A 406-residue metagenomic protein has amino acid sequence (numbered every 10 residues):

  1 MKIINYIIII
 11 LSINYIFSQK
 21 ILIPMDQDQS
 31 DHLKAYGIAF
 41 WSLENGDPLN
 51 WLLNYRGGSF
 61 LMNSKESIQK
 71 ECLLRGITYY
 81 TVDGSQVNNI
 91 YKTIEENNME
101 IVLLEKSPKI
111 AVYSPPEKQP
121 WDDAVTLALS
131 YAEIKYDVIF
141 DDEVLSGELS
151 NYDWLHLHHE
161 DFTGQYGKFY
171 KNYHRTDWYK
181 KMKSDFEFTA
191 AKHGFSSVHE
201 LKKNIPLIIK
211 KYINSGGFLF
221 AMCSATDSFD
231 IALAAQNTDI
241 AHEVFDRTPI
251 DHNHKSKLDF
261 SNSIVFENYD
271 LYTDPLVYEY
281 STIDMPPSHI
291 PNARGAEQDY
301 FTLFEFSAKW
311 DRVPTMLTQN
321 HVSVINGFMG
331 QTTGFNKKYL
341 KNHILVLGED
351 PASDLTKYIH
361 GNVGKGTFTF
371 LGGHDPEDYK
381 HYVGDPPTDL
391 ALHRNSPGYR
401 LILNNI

Functional and structural regions predicted by a protein language model:
I3-I16: Sec-dependent N-terminal signal peptides
S18-D123: Hydrophobic targeting/anchoring helices
Q19-P24, S30-L61, K337-I406: Extracellular ligand-binding/catalytic regions of CAZymes and related secreted enzymes and adhesion modules
K20-I21, D26-S30, L61, K65-K70 (+2 more regions): Helical hinge/lid and interdomain linker segments adjacent to catalytic or ligand-binding clefts that mediate domain
P48-Y55, I139-D142, V244-D246: Surface-exposed patches in mature extracellular/periplasmic domains of secreted proteins
T93-N98, D142-V144, S353-K357: Alpha-helical scaffolding within the catalytic cores of extracellular/periplasmic polymer-degrading hydrolases
P120-D123, S130, D227, K257-V383: Catalytic beta-strand/loop cores that center a nucleophilic Ser/Cys/Thr and support acyl-enzyme chemistry
K203, K211-N214, T226, D230-E279: Serine-dependent carboxylesterase/thioesterase catalytic core of lipase-like alpha/beta-hydrolase/SGNH enzymes
